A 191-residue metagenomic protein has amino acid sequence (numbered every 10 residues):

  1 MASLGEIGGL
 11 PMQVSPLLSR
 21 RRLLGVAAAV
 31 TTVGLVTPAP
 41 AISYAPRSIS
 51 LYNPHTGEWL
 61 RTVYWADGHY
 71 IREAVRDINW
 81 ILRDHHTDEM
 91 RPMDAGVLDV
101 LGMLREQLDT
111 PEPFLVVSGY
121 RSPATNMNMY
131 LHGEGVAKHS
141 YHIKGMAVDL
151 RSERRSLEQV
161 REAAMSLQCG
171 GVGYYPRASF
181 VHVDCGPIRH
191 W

Functional and structural regions predicted by a protein language model:
A2-L4, G8-P11, I42, R47-Y52 (+2 more regions): Catalytic cores and adjacent binding grooves of peptidoglycan-active enzymes
I7-G34: N-terminal secretory signal peptides and thylakoid transit peptides that target proteins across membranes
T37-A41: Sec/Tat signal peptide C-region and signal peptidase I cleavage site
D67-V117: Active-site acidic/histidine clusters and adjacent loop/turn architecture that either coordinate catalytic ions
I81, V100-P111, H132-G135, E153 (+1 more regions): Structured segments of extracytoplasmic/periplasmic soluble domains in secreted or envelope-associated proteins
P113-M127: Acidic helix-start/capping segments at beta-turn-to-alpha-helix junctions
P123-K138: Charged, often glycine-rich, active-site loop that binds/positions anionic groups
